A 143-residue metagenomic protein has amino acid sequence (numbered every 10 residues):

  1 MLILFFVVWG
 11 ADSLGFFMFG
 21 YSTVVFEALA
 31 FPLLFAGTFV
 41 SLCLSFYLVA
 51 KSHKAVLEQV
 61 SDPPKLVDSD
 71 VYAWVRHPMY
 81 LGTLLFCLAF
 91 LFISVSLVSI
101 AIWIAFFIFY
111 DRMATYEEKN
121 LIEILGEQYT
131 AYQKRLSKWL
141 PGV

Functional and structural regions predicted by a protein language model:
M1-D68, L85-V143: Membrane-anchoring alpha-helices and their flanking helix-loop junctions
A73-L84: Membrane-interface loop-to-helix entry segments
